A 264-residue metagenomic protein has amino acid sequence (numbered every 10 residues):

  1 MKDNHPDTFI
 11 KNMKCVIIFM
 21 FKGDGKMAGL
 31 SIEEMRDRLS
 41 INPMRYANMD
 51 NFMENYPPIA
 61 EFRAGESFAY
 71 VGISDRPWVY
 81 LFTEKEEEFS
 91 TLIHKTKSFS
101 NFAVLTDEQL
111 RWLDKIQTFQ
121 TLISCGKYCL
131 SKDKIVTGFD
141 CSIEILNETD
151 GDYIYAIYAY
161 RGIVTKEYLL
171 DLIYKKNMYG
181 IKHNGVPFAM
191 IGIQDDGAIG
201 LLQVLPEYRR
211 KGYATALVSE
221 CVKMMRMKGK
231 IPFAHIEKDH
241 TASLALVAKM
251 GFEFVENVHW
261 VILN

Functional and structural regions predicted by a protein language model:
I10-M13, M20-D24, S67-D140, V261-I262: Acyl-donor-binding surface of acyltransferase catalytic domains
I17, F21-A47, K132-V164: Short amphipathic alpha-helix that is part of the acyltransferase structural core
L39-T96, S100, F188-L201, L205-P206: Conserved donor-binding loop and adjoining core beta-sheet/short helix segment in diverse acyl/aminoacyl transferases
E88-L92, R210-K223, A245, K249: Conserved acetyl-CoA-binding loop-helix of GNAT-fold acetyltransferases
K97-T106, M225-I236: Conserved GNAT acetyl-CoA-binding A-motif
L105-Q109, A234-L244, I262-N264: Conserved beta-strand-loop-alpha-helix junction that forms the acyl-donor binding cleft
Q109-F119, D239-V255: Conserved active-site alpha-helix within GNAT-family acetyltransferase domains
L201, L205-S219, K238-T241: Conserved glycine-rich acetyl-CoA-binding loop
